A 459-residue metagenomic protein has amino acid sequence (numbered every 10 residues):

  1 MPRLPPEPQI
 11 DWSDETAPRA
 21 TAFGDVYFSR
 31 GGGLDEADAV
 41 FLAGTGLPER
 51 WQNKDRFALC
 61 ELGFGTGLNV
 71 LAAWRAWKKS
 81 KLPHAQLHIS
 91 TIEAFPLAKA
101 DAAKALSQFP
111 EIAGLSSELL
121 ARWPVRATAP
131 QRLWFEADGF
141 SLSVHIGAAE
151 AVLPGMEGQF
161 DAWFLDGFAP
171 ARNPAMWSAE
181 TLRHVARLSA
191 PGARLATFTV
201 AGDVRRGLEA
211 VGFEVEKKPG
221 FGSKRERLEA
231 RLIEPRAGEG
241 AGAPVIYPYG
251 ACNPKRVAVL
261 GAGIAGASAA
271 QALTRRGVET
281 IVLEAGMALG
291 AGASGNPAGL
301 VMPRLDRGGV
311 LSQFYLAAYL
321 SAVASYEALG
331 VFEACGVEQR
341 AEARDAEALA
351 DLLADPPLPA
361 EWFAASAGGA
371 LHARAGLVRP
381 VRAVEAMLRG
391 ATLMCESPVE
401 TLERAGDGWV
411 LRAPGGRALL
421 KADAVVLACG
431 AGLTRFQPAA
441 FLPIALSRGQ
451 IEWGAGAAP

Functional and structural regions predicted by a protein language model:
P2-I10, T16-R56, L68-S80: Class I SAM-dependent methyltransferase Rossmann-like catalytic core, especially the SAM/SAH-binding loop
L47, W51-Q159, A179: The AdoMet/dcAdoMet-binding core of the Class I SAM-like
S178-P191: A short glycine-rich, Lys/Arg-flanked "PGG" loop and its adjoining helix->strand segment in the class I
K255-I281: N-terminal Rossmann-like FAD-binding beta1-loop-alpha1 element of flavoenzymes
R275-S294: Glycine-rich FAD pyrophosphate-binding loop
G290, A418-A458: Central helical "cap/lid" subdomain
G299-L371: Dinucleotide-binding Rossmann-like beta1-alpha1 core, especially the glycine-rich loop that anchors the ADP
C395-W409: A conserved short coil-to-beta-strand element within the FAD-binding core of flavoproteins
